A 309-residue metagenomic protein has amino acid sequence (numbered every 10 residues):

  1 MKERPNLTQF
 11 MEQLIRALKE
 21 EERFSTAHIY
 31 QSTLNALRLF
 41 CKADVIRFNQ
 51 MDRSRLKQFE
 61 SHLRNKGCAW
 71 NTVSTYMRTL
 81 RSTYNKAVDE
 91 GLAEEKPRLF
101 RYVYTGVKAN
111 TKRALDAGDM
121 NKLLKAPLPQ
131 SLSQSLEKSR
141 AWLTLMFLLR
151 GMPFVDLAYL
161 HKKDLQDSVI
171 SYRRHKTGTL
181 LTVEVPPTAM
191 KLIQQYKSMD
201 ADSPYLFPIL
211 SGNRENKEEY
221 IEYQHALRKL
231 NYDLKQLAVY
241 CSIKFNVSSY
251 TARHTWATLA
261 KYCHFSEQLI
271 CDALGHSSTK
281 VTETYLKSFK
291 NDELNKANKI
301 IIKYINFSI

Functional and structural regions predicted by a protein language model:
K2-K66: Basic/aromatic-enriched alpha-helical hairpins
A36, N65-R98, R150: N-terminal DNA-binding recognition helix of tyrosine site-specific recombinases/integrases
K57-Q58, A93-L128, N213-Y220: Flexible interdomain linker/hinge and immediately adjacent N-terminus of the catalytic tyrosine-recombinase domain
A114, R174-G178, L274-K299: Catalytic-site neighborhood detector that most strongly recognizes the C-terminal catalytic loop/helix of tyrosine
S131-Q134, N231-D272: Short, basic (Lys/Arg/His-rich) helix/loop patches that form interaction surfaces in the mid-to-C-terminal regions
K163-I170, K244-F245, F265-T284, I309: Short, polar N-cap/turn motifs at the start of nucleic acid-interacting alpha helices
T182-P187, K191, Y196, K287-I309: DNA/chromatin major-groove-contacting recognition/catalytic segments
A201, I209-K217, I300-I309: C-terminal secondary-structure termini that scaffold catalytic or DNA-interacting sites
